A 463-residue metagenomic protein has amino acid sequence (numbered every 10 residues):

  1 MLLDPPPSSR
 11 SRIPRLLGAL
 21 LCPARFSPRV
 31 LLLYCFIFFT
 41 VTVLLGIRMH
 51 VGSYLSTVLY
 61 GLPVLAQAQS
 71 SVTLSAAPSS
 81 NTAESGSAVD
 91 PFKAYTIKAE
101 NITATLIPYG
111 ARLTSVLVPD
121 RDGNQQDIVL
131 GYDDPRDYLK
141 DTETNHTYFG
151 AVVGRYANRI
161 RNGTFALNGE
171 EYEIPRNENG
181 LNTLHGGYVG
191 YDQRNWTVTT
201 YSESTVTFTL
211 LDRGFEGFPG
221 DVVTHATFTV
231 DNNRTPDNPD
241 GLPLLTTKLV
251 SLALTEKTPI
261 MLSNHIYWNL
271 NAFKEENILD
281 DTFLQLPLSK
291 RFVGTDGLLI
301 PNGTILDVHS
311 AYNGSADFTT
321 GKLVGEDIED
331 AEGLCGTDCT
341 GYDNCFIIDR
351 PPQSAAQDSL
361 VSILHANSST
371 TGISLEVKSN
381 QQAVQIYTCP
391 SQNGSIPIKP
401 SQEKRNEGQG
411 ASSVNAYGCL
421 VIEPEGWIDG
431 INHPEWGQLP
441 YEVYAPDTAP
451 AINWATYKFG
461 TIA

Functional and structural regions predicted by a protein language model:
M1-P28: Short, low-complexity, Lys/Arg-enriched N-terminal segments of secretory-pathway carbohydrate enzymes
L2, S27-S70: Fungal secretory targeting signals
V72, A76-F149, R155-I174: Beta-strand-rich N-terminal accessory domains
V72-L74, P78, A83-V89, E171 (+1 more regions): Extended, loop-rich substrate-binding clefts of extracytoplasmic carbohydrate-active enzymes
D90-Y95, Y201-T209, P243-L245, Q357-L364: Short, hydrophobic/aromatic-rich segments at coil-to-beta transitions
A104-P108, D212-A272, E276, P446-F459: Acidic, contiguous internal or C-terminal segments within carbohydrate-active enzymes that form a structured patch used
N277-D343: Glycine-rich (often Gly-Gly/Gly-Pro-rich) flexible segments and glycine-rich loop motifs, frequently accented by
N313-A463: Active-site pocket scaffolds in enzymes
